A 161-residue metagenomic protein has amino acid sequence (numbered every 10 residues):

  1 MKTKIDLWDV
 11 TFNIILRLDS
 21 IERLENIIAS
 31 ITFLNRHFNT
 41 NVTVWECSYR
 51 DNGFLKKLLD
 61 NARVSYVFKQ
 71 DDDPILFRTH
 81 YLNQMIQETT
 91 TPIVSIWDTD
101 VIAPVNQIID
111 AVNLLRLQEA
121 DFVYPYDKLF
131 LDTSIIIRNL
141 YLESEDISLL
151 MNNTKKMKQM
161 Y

Functional and structural regions predicted by a protein language model:
M1-T32: N-proximal low-complexity "stem/linker" segments adjacent to membrane-targeting elements
I14-L16, E46-S48, W97: Short beta-strand/turn micro-motifs composed of small residues that flank or help shape donor/cofactor-binding pockets
L18-E22, D100-A103, L129-F130: Short acidic, S/G/P-rich loop/turn micro-motifs used as interaction or catalytic elements
A29-F33, H80, Q84, D110-A111: Alpha-helical elements of Rossmann-like donor-binding domains used by nucleotide-donor carbohydrate transfer enzymes
I31-Q70: Acidic donor-binding segment of Leloir-type glycosyltransferases
D72-E88: Glycine-rich, basic loop-to-helix element that forms the pyrophosphate-binding segment of sugar-nucleotide handling
P92-I102: Short beta-strand-to-loop acidic/aromatic patch adjacent to the donor-nucleotide binding site
P104-Y161: Conserved catalytic core of nucleotide-sugar-dependent glycosyltransferases
